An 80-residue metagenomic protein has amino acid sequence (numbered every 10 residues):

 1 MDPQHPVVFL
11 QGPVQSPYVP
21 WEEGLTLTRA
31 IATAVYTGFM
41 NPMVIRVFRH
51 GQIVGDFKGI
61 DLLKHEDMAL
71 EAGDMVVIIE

Functional and structural regions predicted by a protein language model:
M1-E80: Ser/Thr/Pro/Gly-biased, low-complexity, turn-/loop-rich segments that often occur immediately after N-terminal
